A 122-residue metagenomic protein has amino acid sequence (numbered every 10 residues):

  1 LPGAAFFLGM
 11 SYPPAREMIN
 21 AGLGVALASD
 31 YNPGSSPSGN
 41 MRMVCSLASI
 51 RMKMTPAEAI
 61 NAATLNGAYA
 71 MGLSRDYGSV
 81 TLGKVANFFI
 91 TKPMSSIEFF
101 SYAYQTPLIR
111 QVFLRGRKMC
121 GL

Functional and structural regions predicted by a protein language model:
L1-D76, K118-M119: Active-site-adjacent C-terminal substructures of enzyme catalytic domains
L65, V85-L122: C-terminal cap of metal-dependent C-N hydrolases
